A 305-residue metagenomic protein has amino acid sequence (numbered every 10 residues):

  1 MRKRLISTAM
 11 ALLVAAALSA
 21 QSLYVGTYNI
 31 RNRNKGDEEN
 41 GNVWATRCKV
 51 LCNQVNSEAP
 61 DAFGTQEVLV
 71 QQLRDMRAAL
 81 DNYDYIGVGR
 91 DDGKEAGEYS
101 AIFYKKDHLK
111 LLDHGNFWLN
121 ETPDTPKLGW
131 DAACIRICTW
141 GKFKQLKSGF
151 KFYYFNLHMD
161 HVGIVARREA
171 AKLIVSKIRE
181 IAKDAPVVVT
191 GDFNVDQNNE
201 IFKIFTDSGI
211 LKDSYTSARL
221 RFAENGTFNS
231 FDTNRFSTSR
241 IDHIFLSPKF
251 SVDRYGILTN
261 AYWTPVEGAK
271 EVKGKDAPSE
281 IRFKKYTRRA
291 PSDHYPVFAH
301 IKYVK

Functional and structural regions predicted by a protein language model:
M1-S22: Bacterial Sec-dependent N-terminal signal peptides
S19-A79, R90-E98, K172, D293 (+1 more regions): N-terminal, active-site-proximal structural segment of metallo-dependent hydrolase catalytic domains
L23, D61-A62, F152, P186-V188 (+1 more regions): Short, Asp-centered acidic motifs that coordinate Mg2+ and/or phosphate in catalytic or ligand-binding sites
N29-I30, L157-M159, D192-F193, Y295: Active-site metal-binding loops of divalent metal-dependent hydrolases
N32-G41, L112, I164, F222-N225: Short, solvent-exposed loop/turn elements at domain surfaces
A62-F155, M159, R254-T259: Structured beta-strand-rich core segments of catalytic domains in phosphoester-bond hydrolases
G64-Q66, V88, V188-D192, D213-T216: Active-site neighborhood of phospho(di)ester-bond hydrolases with catalytic His/Asp-centered motifs
V165, S176-V187, V195-K305: Metal-dependent phosphoester-hydrolase catalytic domains
